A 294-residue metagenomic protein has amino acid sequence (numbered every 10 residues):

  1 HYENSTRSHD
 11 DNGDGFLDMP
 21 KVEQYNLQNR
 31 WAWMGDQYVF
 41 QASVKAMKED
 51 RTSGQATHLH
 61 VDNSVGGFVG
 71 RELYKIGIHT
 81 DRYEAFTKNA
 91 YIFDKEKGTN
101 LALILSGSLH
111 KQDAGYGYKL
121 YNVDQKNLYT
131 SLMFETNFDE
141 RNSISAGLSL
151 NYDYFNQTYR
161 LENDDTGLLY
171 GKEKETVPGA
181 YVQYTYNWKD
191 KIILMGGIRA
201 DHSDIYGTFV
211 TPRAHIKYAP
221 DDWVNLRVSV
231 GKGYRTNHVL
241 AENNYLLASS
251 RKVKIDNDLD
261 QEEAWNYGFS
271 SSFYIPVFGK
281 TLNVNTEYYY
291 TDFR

Functional and structural regions predicted by a protein language model:
H1-N4, A42-A46, L103-L109, A146-Y152 (+4 more regions): Transmembrane beta-barrel strands of outer-membrane/channel proteins
N4-N26, M34-L101, G107-Q125: Flexible loop and strand-edge segments within Gram-negative outer membrane beta-barrel domains
L17-E23, K75-D81, K119-K126, T166-T176 (+3 more regions): Replace "Gram-negative outer membrane beta-barrel proteins" with "bacterial and organellar outer membrane beta-barrel
E23-N29, D81-T87, K126-L132, T176-V182 (+4 more regions): Hydrophobic, lipid-facing positions within transmembrane beta-strands of outer-membrane proteins
W31-Y38, Y91-F93, F134-F138, T176 (+7 more regions): Residue-level signature of outer-membrane beta-barrel architecture
Q37-F40, D94-L101, E140-I144, D190-L194 (+2 more regions): Repeated loop/turn-to-beta-strand initiation elements of outer-membrane beta-barrel proteins
F68-K95, L101, G107-M195: Outer-membrane beta-barrel transmembrane domain signature of Gram-negative proteins, especially the mid-to-C-terminal
E72-E84, K172-E175, A219, W223-N225 (+1 more regions): Outer-membrane beta-barrel signature, preferentially recognizing the C-terminal barrel domain of Gram-negative
